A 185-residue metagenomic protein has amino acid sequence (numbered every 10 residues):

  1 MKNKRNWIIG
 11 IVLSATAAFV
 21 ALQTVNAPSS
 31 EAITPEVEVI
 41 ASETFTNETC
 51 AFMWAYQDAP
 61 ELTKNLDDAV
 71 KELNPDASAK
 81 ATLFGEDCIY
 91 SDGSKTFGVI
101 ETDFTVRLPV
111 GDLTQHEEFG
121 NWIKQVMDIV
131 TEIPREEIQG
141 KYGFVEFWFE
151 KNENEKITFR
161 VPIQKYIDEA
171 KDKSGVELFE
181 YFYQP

Functional and structural regions predicted by a protein language model:
M1-V12: N-terminal Sec-pathway targeting helices
N3-R5, T24, A32: Intrinsic disorder/low-complexity segments enriched in polar/small residues
G10-A21: Hydrophobic membrane-insertion alpha-helices, especially the h-region of bacterial N-terminal signal peptides
T24-N26, A55-G111, R135-P185: Polar/charged, Gly/Pro-rich intrinsically disordered segments
N26-A41: Ser/Thr/Pro/Gly-rich low-complexity linker/stalk segments immediately outside membranes or between
E43-T44, A81: Residue-level signal for mature regions of secreted extracellular proteins and peptides
C50-A51: Protein-protein interaction modules outside structured cores
H116-I138: Short, non-transmembrane amphipathic alpha-helical segments
